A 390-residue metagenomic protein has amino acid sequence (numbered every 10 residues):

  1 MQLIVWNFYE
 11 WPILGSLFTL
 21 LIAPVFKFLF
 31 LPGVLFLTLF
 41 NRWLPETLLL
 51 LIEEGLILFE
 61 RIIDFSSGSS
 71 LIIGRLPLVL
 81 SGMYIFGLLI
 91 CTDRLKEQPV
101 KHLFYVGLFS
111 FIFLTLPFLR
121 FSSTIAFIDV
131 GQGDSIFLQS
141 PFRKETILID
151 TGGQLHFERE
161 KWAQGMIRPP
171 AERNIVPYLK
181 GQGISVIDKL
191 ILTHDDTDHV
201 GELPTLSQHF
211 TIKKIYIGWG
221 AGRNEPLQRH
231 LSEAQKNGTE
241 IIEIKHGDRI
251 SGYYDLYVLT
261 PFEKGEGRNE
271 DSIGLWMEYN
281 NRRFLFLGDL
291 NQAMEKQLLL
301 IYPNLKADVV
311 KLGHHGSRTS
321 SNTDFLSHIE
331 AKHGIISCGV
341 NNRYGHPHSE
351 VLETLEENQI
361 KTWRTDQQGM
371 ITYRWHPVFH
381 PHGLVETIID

Functional and structural regions predicted by a protein language model:
M1-F127, W363, Y373-R374, V378-T387: Transmembrane helix-bundle segments that form internal channels/tunnels in multi-pass membrane proteins, characterized
L21, G55, D129, L138 (+11 more regions): Divalent metal-coordination and catalytic microenvironments
P32-L35, S122-V176, G265-G288: Conserved beta-strand hairpin/beta-sheet module of binuclear metal-dependent hydrolase folds, prominently
K144-I147, G152-I217, L300-S317, E330-I335: Active-site metal-binding motif and surrounding structural segment of the metallo-beta-lactamase
G153-Q154, G220-G222, H246, G313-G316 (+2 more regions): Short, acidic/turn-prone active-site loops that include or flank metal/cofactor- and phosphate-binding residues
L192-T193, T197-L206, T260-P347: Active-site-proximal loop/helix segments of hydrolase catalytic cores
S207-H230, Q235: Non-cytosolic head/periplasmic domains of membrane-anchored proteins
P226-Y257, V340-D390: Binuclear metal-ion centers of metallo-dependent hydrolases, dominated by the metallo-beta-lactamase
